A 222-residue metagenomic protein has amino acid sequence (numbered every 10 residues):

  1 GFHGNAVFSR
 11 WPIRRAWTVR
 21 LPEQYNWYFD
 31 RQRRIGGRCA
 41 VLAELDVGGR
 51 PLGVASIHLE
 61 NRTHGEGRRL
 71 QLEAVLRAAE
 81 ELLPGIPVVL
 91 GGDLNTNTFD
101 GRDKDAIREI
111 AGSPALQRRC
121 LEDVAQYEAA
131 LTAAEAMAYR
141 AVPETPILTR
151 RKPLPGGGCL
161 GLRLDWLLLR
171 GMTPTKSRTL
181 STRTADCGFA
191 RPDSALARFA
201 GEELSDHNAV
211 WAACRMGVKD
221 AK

Functional and structural regions predicted by a protein language model:
G1-N5, A16, Y25-N26, R62-H64 (+3 more regions): Short catalytic/ligand-binding loop motif for oxyanion handling, primarily in non-cytosolic enzymes, centered on
G1-P51: Structured beta-strand-rich core segments of catalytic domains in phosphoester-bond hydrolases
N5-V7, A40-E44, S56, D165-L167 (+1 more regions): Conserved hydrophobic/aromatic beta-strand scaffold that supports enzyme active sites
W11, V19-L21, I57-L59, G91-N95 (+1 more regions): Active-site-proximal beta-strand/loop segments in catalytic clefts of secreted hydrolases
R20-W27, E60-N61, S181-D193: Short, solvent-exposed aromatic-acidic interface loops
C39-A55, G65-A106, E128: His/acidic metal-ligating clusters that form di-metal
L59-R62, G217-K219: Short coil/turn motifs at secondary-structure junctions
A79-V89, T96-K222: Metal-dependent phosphoester-hydrolase catalytic domains
